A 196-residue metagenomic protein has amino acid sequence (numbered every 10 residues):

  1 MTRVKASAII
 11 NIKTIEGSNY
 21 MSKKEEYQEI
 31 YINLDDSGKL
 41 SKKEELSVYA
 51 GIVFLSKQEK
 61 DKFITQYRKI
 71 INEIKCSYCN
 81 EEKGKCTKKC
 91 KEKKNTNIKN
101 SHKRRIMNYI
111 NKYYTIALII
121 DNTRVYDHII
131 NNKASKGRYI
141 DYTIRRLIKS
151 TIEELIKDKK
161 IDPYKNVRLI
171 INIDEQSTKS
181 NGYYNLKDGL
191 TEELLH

Functional and structural regions predicted by a protein language model:
T2-H196: Phosphate-ester processing/binding pockets and catalytic centers
